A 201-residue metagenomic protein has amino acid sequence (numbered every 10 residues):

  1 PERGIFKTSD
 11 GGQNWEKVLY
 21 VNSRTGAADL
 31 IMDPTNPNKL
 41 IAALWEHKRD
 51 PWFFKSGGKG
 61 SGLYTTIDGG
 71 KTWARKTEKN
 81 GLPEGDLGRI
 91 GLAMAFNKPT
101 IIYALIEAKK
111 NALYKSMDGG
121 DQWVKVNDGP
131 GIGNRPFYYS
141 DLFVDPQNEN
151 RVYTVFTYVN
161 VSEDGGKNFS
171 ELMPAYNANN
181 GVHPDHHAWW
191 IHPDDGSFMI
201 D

Functional and structural regions predicted by a protein language model:
P1-D201: Beta-propeller blade termini and top-face loops
